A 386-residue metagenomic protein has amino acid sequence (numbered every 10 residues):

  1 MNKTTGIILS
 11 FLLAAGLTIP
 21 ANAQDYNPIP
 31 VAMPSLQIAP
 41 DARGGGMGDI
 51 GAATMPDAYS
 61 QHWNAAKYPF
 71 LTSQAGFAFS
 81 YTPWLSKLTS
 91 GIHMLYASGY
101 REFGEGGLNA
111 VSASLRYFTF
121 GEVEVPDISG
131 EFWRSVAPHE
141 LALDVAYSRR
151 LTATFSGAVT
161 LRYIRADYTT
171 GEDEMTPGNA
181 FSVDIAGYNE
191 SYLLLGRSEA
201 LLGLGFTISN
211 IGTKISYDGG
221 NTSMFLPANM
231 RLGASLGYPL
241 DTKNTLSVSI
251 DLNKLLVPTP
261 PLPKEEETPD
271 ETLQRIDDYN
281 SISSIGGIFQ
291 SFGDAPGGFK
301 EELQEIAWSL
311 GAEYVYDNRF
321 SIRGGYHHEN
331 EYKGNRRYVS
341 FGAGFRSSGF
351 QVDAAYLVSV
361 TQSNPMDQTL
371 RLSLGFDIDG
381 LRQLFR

Functional and structural regions predicted by a protein language model:
M1-L9: Bacterial N-terminal signal peptides that target proteins for export
K3-T4, L17, V159: Intrinsically disordered/low-complexity terminal segments and short unstructured peptides
I8-G16: Bacterial N-terminal signal peptides
I19-A23: Sec/Tat signal peptide C-region and signal peptidase I cleavage site
Q24-R386: Subset of outer-membrane beta-barrel
